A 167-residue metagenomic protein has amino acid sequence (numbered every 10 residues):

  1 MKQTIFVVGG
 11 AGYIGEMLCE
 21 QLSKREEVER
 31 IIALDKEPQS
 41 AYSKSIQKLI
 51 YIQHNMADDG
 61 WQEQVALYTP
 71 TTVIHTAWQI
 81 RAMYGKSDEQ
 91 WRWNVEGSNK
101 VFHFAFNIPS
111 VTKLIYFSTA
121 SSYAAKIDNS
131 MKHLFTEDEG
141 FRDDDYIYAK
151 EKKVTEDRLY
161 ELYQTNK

Functional and structural regions predicted by a protein language model:
T4-R25: N-terminal Rossmann NAD(P)H-binding glycine-rich loop of SDR-like oxidoreductase domains
V8, L34, V73-A77, L114-A120: SDR active-site strand-loop-helix element
E27-E37: Conserved glycine-rich Rossmann-like NAD(P)H-binding loop of the short-chain dehydrogenase/reductase
D35-G60: Adenosine-cofactor binding site in Rossmann-like domains, unifying the SAM/SAH pocket of S-adenosylmethionine-dependent
H54-E96, N107, A125: NAD(P)H-binding glycine-rich loop region in Rossmannoid oxidoreductase-like domains and their noncatalytic homologs
D88, R92-G97, T112, D138 (+1 more regions): Conserved internal alpha-helix in NAD(P)-dependent oxidoreductase domains
N99-K150: Conserved Rossmann-fold NAD(P)-dependent oxidoreductase catalytic core, especially the SDR/UDP-sugar
D143-K167: Active-site Tyr-X1-5-Lys
